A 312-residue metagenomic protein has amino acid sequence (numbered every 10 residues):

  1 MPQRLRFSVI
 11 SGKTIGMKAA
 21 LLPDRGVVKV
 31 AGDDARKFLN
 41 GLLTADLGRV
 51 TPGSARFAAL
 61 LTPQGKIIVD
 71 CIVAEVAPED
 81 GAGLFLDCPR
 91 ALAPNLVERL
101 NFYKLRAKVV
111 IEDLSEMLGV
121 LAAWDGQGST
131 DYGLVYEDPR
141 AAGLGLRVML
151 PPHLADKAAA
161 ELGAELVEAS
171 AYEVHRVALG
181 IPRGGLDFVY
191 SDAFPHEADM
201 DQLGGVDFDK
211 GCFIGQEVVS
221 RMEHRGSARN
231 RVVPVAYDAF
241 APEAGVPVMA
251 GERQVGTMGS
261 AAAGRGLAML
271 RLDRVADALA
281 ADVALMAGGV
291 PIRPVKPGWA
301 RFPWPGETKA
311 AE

Functional and structural regions predicted by a protein language model:
P2-R6: N-terminal amphipathic/hydrophobic targeting modules at extreme N-termini, encompassing cleavable Sec/SRP-type signal
F7-V69, E75-G81: Acidic, proline/glycine-enriched N-terminal capping motif
A19-A20, G26-K29, I72-P182, A250: Acidic, low-complexity central loop/insert segments
L22-G41, E116-W124, S227-Y237: Short glycine-/aliphatic-rich beta-strand segments at the starts of folded cytosolic domains
G119-Y132, I181-D192, F302-E312: Short, low-order "capping/linker" segments at domain edges
A169, H175-D201, D238: Short, conserved active-site entrance elements at the starts or edges of catalytic domains
A198, L203-V206, S220-E312: Glycine-rich, small/acidic residue-mixed loop/short-helix segments
